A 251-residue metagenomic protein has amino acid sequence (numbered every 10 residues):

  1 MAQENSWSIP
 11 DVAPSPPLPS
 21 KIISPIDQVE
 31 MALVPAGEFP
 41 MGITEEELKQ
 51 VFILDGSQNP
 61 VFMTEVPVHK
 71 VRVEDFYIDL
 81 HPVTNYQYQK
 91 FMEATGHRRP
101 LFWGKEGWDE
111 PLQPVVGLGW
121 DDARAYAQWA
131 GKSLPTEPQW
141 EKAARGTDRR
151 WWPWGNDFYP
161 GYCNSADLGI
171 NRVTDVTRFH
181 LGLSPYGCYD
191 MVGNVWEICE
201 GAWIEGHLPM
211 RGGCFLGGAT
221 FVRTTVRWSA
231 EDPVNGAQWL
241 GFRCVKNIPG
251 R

Functional and structural regions predicted by a protein language model:
A2-K21: N-terminal pre-domain segments of enzymes
P14-P16, S24-P25, M63-T64, F179-G182 (+1 more regions): Short solvent-exposed loop/turn micro-motifs enriched in small/polar/acidic residues
P14-P19, V34-G37, P160: A short, compositionally biased
S20-I22, E30, P67-H69, Q113 (+2 more regions): Residue-level detector of beta-strand structural context in well-folded domains
I23-P100, L118-D121, G193: A short glycine-rich, aromatic-capped structural motif
G37, A202, N247-G250: Short loop segments at secondary-structure junctions
P40, T44-P60, R98, W103-Q238: Functional-site microenvironments in short loops/helix caps that host divalent-cation chemistry
W239-R251: Short, structured beta-strand segments at or near domain termini in extracellular proteins/domains
